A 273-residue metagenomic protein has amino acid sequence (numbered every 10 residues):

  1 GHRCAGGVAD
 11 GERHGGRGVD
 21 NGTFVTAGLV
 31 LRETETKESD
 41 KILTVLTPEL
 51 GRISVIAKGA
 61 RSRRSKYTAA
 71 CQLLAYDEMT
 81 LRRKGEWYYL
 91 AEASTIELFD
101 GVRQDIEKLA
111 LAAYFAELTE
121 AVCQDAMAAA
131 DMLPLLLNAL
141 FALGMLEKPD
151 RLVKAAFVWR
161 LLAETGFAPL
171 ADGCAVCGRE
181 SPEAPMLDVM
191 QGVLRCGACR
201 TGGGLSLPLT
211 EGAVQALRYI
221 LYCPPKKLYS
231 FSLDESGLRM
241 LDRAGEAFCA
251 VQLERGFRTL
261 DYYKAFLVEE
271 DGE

Functional and structural regions predicted by a protein language model:
G1-G18: N-terminal amphipathic/basic-hydrophobic helices that include classical n-h-c signal peptides and signal-anchor
A5, G18-E273: Non-catalytic alpha-helical scaffolds and adjoining flexible linkers that form interface surfaces for assembly
